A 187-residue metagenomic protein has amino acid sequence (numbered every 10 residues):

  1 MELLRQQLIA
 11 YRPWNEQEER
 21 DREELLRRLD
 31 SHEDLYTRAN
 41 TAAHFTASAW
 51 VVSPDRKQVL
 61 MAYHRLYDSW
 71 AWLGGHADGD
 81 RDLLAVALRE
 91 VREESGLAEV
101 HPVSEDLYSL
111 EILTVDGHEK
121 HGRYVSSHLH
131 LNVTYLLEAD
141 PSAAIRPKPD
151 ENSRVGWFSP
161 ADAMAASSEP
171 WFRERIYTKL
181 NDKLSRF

Functional and structural regions predicted by a protein language model:
M1-R12: Generic N-terminal amphipathic, Lys/Arg-enriched alpha-helix
A10-W14, S31, P141, D182 (+1 more regions): A structural signal for alpha-helix termini and helix-coil/disorder junctions
R12-S48: Acidic, metal-coordinating catalytic segment for phosphate/diphosphate chemistry, firing primarily on the Nudix
H32, T41, L73, P141 (+1 more regions): Glycine-rich, flexible loop/turn motifs
T37-W72: N-terminal strand-loop-strand
S69-G75, W157-F158: A short, polar/proline- and glycine-enriched secondary-structure boundary/capping micro-motif
D78-W171: Unchanged
S168-F187: Charged phosphate-binding loop/patch that engages nucleotide di/tri-phosphates or the phosphate backbone of nucleic
